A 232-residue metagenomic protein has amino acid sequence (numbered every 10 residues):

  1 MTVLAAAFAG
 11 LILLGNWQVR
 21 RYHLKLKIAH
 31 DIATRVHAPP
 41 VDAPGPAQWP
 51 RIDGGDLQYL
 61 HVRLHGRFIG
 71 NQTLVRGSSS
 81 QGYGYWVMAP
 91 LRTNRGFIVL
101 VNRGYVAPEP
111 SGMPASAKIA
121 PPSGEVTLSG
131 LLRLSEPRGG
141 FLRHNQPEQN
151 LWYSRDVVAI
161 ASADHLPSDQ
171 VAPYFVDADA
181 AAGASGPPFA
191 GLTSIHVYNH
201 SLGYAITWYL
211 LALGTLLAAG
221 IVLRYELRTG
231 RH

Functional and structural regions predicted by a protein language model:
M1-H232: Surface-exposed, charge/polar-rich loops and edge strands
